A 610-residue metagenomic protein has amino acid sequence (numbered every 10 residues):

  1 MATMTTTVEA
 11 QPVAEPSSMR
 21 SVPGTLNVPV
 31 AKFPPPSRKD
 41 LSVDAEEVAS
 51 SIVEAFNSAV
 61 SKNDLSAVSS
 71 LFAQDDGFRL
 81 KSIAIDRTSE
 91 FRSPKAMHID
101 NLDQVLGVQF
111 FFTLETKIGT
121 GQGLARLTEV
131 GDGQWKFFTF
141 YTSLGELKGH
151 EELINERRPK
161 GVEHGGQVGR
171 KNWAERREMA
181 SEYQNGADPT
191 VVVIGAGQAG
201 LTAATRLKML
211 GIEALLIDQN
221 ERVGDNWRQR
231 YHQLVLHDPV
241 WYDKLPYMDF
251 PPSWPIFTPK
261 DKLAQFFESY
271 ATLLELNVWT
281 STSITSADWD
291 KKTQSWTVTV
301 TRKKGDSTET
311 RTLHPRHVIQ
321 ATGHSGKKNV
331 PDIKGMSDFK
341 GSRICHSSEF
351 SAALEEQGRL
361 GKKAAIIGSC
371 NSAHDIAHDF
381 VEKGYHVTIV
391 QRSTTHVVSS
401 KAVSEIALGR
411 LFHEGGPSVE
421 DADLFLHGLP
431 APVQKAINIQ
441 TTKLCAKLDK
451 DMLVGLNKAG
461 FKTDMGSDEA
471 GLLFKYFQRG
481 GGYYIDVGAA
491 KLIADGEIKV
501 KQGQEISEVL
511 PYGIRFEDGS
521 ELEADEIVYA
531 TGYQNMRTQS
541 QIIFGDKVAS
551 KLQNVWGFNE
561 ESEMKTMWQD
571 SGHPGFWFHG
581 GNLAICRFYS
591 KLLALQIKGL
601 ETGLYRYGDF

Functional and structural regions predicted by a protein language model:
A2-L65, L71, E178-D188: Short, low-complexity N-terminal intrinsically disordered segments enriched in polar/charged residues
T5-T7, Q74-T128: Surface-exposed, charged secondary-structure patches
V8-V28, D103, F111-S181: Short beta-strand edge/turn micro-motifs at domain boundaries
D76, R228-Q265, H396-T463: Glycine-rich active-site loop/strand segments that organize a redox cofactor
S143, K260-A365, S369-N371, H378 (+3 more regions): Flavin (primarily FAD) cofactor-binding/catalytic cores of flavoenzymes
H164-P189, I344-G361: A short, basic/flexible loop-to-alpha-helix module at the beginning of a structural domain
E182-I217, C370-V381: N-terminal Rossmann-like FAD-binding beta1-loop-alpha1 element of flavoenzymes
V192, T205-H232, Y385-V398: Glycine-rich FAD pyrophosphate-binding loop
